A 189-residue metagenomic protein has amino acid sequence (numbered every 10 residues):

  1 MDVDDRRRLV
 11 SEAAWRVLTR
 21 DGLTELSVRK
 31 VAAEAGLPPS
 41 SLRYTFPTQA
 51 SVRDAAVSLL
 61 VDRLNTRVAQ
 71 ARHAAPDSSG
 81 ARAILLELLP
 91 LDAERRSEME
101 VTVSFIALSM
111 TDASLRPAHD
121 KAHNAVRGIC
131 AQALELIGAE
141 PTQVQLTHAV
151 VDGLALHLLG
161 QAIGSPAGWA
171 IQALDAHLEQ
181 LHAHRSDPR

Functional and structural regions predicted by a protein language model:
M1-D5, R185-R189: N-terminal intrinsically disordered/low-complexity leader segments
R6-L9, A13-S51, A55: Helix-turn-helix
L9, A13-D21, R67-Q70, F105 (+1 more regions): Solvent-exposed, amphipathic alpha-helical segments
A55, T66-M99, Q143-T147: Hydrophobic alpha-helical connector segments
S58-L64: Short, basic, alpha-helical segments at the C-terminal edge of helix-turn-helix-like DNA-binding modules
N65, E94-V103, T111-I137, Q145 (+2 more regions): Amphipathic alpha-helical packing segments from all-alpha helical-bundle domains
L91, L108-T111, H148-A167, E179-R185: Amphipathic C-terminal alpha-helical segment
